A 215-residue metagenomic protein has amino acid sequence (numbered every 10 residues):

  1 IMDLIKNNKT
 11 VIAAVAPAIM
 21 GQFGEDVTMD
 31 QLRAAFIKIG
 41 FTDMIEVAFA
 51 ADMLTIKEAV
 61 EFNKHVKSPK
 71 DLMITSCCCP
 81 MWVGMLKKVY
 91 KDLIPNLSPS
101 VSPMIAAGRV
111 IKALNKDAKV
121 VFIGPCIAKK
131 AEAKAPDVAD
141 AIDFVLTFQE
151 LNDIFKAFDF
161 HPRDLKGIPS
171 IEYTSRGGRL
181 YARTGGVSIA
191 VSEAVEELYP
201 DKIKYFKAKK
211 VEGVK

Functional and structural regions predicted by a protein language model:
M2-K215: Iron-sulfur-associated redox domains of electron-transfer enzymes in respiratory and anaerobic energy metabolism
